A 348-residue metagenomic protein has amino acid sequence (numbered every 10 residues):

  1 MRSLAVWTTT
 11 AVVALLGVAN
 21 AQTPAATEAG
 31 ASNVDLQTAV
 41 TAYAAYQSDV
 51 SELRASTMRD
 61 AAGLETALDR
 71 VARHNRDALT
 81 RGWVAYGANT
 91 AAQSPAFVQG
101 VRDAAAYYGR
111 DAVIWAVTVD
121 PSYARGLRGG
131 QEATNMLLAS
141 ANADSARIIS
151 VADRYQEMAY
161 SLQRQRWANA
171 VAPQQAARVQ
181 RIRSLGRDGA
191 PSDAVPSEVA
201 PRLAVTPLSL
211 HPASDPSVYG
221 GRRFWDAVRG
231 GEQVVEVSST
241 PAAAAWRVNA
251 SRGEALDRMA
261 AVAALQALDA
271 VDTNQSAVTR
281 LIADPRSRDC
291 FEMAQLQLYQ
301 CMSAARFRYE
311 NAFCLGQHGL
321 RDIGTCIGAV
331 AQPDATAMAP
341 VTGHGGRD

Functional and structural regions predicted by a protein language model:
M1-T8: Bacterial N-terminal signal peptides that target proteins for export
S3, G17-N20: Signals and flexible motifs at protein termini associated with secretion
T8-T9, A19: Cleavable N-terminal signal peptides
V13-A14: Metal-dependent phosphoester-hydrolase catalytic domains
N20-D269: Acidic/polar low-complexity scaffolding segments in large eukaryotic proteins
R202, L208-D348: Soluble, non-transmembrane alpha-helical interaction regions
